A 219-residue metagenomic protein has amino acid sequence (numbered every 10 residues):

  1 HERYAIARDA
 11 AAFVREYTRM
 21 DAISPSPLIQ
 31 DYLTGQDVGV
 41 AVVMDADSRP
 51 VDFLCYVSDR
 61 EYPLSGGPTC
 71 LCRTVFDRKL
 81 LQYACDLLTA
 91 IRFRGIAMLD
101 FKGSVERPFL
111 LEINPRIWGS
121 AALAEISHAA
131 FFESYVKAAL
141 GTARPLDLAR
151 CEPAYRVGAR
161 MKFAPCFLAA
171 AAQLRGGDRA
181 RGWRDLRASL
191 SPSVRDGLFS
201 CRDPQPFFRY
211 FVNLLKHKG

Functional and structural regions predicted by a protein language model:
R3-A5: Structural signal for short hydrophobic segments within the conserved structured cores of catalytic domains across
A7-S65, C72-C85, K102-G103, R107-F109: Phosphate-binding site of ATP-dependent enzymes
R19, D86-A90, S189: Amphipathic alpha-helical regulatory segments at dimerization interfaces that relay allosteric signals between sensory
L28, R94-M98, P145-E152: Flexible, glycine/charged-enriched surface loops at secondary-structure junctions
V40, T89-L123: Conserved metal-phosphate-binding beta-hairpin within the catalytic cores of diverse ATP-dependent phosphoryl-transfer
D59-L64, P68-L71, N114-H128: Glycine-rich phosphate/pyrophosphate-binding beta-alpha loops
F76, S127-F131: Short acidic-hydrophobic sequence patches enriched in Asp/Glu that either
K137-G219: Peripheral (often C-terminal) accessory segments that flank ATP-dependent C-N-forming ligase machineries
